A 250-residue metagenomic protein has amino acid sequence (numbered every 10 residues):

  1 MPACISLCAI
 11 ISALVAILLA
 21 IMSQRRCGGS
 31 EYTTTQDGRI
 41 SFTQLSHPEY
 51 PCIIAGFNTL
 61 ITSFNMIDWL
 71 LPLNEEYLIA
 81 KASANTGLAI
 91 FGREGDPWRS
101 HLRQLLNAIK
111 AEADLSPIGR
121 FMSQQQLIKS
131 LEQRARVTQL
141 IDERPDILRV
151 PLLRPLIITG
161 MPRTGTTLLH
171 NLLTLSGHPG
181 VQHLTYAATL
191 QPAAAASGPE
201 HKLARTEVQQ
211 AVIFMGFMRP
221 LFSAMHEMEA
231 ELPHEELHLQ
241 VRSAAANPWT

Functional and structural regions predicted by a protein language model:
P2-P145: Long, basic/Gly/Ser/Thr-rich N-terminal segments that mediate initial subcellular attachment or targeting
S123, L127, R154, T164-G165: Generic hydrophobic, aliphatic-rich segments that mediate packing or membrane embedding
D146-L153: Phosphate-binding P-loop
P155-I158, G165, A244-T250: Well-ordered, non-transmembrane segments within structured domains
I157-P179: Glycine-rich phosphate-binding P-loop
G180-A188: Short beta-strand-centered segment that lines the nucleotide-binding/catalytic pocket of NTP-utilizing
A188-T250: PAPS-dependent sulfation machinery
